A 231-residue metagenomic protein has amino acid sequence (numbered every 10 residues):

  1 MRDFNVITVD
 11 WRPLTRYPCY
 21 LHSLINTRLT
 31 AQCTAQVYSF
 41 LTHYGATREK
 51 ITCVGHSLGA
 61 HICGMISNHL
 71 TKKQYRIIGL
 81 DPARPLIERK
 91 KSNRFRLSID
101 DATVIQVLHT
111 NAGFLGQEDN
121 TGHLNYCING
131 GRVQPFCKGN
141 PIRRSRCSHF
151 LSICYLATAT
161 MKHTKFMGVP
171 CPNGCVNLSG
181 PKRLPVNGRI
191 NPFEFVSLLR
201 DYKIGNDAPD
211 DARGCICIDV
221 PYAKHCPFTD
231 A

Functional and structural regions predicted by a protein language model:
R2-W11, T15-P141, F150-S152, N173-F195 (+2 more regions): Serine-dependent carboxylesterase/thioesterase catalytic core of lipase-like alpha/beta-hydrolase/SGNH enzymes
C147-A231: Alpha/beta-hydrolase-fold serine-hydrolase catalytic core, especially in secreted/extracellular enzymes
